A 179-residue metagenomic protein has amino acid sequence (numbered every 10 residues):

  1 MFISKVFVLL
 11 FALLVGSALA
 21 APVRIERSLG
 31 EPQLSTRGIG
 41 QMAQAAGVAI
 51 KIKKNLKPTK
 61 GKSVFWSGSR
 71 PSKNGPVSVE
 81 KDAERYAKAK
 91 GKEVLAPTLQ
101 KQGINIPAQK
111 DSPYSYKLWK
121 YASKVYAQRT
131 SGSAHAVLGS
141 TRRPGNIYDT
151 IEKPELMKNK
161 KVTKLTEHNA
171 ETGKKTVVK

Functional and structural regions predicted by a protein language model:
M1-T36: Fungal secretory targeting signals
G38-Q41: Basic, amphipathic N-terminal segments that precede the first structured/catalytic domain
A43-K179: Catalytic toxin/effector domains delivered as secreted proteins or via bacterial secretion systems
